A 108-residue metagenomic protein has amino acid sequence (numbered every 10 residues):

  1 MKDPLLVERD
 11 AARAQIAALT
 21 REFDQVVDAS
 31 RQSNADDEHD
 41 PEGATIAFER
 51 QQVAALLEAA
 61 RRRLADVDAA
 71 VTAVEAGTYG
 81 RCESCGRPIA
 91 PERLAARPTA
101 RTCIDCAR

Functional and structural regions predicted by a protein language model:
M1-A76: Interaction interfaces in information-processing and related assembly proteins
Q52, E83, P98: Solvent-exposed, flexible loop/coil residues
D68, E92-R97: Short Cys/His-rich "knuckle" micro-motifs
E75-T78, T99: Short metal-coordination and nucleic-acid-contact micro-motifs, chiefly zinc-binding Cys/His arrays
G80, E92, R101: Glycine-centered loop/turn positions within well-structured domains that cap or flank conserved ligand/cofactor-binding
E83-C85, D105: Short, cysteine/histidine-rich loop/knuckle motifs that typically chelate Zn2+
I89-A90, R108: Short functional micro-motifs and their immediate structural scaffolds
R97-R108: Cysteine-rich micro-motifs
